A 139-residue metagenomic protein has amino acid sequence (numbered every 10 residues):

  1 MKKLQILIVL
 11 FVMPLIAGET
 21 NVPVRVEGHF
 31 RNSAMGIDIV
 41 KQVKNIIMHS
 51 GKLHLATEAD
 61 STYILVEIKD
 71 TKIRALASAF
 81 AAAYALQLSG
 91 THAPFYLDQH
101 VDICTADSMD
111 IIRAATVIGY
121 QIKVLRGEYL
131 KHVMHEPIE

Functional and structural regions predicted by a protein language model:
K2, A56-T57: A general structural signal for short secondary-structure junctions and capping/turn motifs
K3-P14: Sec-dependent N-terminal signal peptides
L7, A17-S50, G127, K131-E139: A structural "domain/chain start" motif
N21-P23, A59-Y63: Extracytoplasmic
H49-L55, T62-M109: Surface-exposed short loop/turn segments
T91-E139: C-terminal/domain-edge helix-coil "capping" segments
